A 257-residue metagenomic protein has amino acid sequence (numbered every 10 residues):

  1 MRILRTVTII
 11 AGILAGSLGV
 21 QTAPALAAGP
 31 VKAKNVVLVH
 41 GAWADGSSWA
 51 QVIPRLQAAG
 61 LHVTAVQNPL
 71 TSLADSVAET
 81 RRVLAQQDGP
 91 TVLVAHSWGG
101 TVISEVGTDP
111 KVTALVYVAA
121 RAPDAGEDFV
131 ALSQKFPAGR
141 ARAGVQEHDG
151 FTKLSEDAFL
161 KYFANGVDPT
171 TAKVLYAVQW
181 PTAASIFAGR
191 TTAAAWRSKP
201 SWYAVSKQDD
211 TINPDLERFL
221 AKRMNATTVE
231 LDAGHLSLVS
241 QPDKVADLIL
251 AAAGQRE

Functional and structural regions predicted by a protein language model:
M1-A27: Secretory targeting and sorting signals
G29-D88, G139: Active-site catalytic motif of lipid deacylating hydrolases and related acyltransferases
V94-G99, I103: Gly/Ala-rich beta-loop-alpha elbow adjacent to hydrolase catalytic centers
K111-E156, A183-F187: Flexible "cap/lid" loop of the alpha/beta hydrolase fold
L115, W202-D209: Conserved strand-to-loop "acid loop" that flanks and positions the catalytic carboxylate
V174-A195: Active-site nucleophile elbow and catalytic-triad environment of alpha/beta-hydrolase enzymes
S198-V205, T228: Catalytic His-Asp charge-relay segment
K207-D232, V239, A252: Conserved loop-alpha-helix segment in the C-terminal half of the alpha/beta-hydrolase fold that carries the catalytic
